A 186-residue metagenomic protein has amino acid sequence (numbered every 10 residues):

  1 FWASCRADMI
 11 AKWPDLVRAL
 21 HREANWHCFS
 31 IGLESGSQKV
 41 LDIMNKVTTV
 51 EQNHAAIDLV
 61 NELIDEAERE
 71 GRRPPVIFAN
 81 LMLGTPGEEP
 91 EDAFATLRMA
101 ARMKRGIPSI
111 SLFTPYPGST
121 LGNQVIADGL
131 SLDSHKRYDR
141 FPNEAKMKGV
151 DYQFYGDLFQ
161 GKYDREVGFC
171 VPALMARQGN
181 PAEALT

Functional and structural regions predicted by a protein language model:
W2-L185: A structural motif corresponding to the C-terminal lobe/cap of the Radical SAM core domain
